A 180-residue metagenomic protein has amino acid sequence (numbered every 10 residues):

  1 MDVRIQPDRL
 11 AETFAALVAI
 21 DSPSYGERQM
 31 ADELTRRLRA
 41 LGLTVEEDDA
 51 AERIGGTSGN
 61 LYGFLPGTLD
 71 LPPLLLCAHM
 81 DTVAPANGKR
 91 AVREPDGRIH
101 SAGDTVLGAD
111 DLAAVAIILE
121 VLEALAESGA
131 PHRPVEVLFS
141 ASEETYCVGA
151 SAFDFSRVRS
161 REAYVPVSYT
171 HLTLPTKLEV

Functional and structural regions predicted by a protein language model:
D2-R28: N-terminal capping segment at the start of a domain
A16, R36-R37, A124: Alpha-helical scaffold elements within enzyme catalytic domains, especially in hydrolases
P23-D70: A non-catalytic alpha/beta surface segment that caps or lines the substrate-entry region of metallo-dependent hydrolase
A31, G56-T57, F64-P66, D70-S140 (+2 more regions): Active-site metal-coordination/substrate-binding segment of hydrolases, especially metallo-dependent peptidases
V165: Phosphate/pyrophosphate-binding betaalpha-module
T170-T176: Conserved small/polar residues in nucleotide/adenosyl-binding loops
